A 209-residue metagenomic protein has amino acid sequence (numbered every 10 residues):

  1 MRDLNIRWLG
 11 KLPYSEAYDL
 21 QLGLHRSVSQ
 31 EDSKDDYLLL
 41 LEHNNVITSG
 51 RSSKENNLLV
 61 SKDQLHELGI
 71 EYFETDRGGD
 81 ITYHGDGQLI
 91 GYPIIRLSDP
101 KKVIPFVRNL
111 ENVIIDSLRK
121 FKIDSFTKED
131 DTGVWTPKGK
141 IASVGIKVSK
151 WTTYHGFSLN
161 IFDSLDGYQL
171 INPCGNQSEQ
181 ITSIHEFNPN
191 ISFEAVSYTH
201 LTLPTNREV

Functional and structural regions predicted by a protein language model:
M1-I141, N190: N-terminal lobe of the biotin/lipoate ligase/transferase fold
L58-Q64, I141-L165: Short, conserved beta-strand/beta-arch hydrophobic-aromatic motifs that form part of recognition grooves or interface
G91-P93, T132, V144-I146, F157-I161 (+1 more regions): A structural signal for short, well-ordered beta-strand segments
I123-K128, Y154-H155, D166-I171: Short conserved catalytic/interaction loops centered on acidic-Pro-aromatic/His motifs
F162, D166-Y198: A hydrophobic, small-residue-rich beta->alpha segment in the mid-to-C-terminal subdomain of diverse proteins
T199-T205: Conserved small/polar residues in nucleotide/adenosyl-binding loops
